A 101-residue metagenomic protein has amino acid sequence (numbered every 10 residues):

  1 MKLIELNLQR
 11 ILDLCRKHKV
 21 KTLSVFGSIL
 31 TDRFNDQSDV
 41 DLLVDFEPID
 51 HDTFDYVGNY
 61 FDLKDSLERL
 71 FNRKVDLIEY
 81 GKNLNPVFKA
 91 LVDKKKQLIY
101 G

Functional and structural regions predicted by a protein language model:
M1-T22, L30-D36, I49-G101: Catalytic core of pol beta-like nucleotidyltransferases
D45-E47: Residue-level recognition of strand-loop junctions within catalytic nucleotide-signaling folds
